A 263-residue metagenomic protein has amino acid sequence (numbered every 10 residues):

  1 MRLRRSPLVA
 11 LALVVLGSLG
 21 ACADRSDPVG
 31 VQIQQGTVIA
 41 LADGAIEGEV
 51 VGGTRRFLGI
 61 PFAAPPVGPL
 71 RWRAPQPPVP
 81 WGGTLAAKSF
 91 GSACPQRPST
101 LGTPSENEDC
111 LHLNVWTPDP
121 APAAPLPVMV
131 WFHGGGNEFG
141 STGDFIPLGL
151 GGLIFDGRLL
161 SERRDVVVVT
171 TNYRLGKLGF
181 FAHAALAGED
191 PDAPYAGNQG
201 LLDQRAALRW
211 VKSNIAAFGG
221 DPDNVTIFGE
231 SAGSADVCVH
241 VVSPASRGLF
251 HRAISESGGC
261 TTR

Functional and structural regions predicted by a protein language model:
M1-V9: Bacterial N-terminal signal peptides that target proteins for export
S18-A21: C-terminal motif of bacterial Sec signal peptides marking the signal peptidase cleavage site
A23-N198: Non-catalytic accessory segments of hydrolases
C110, A193-A216: Alpha/beta-hydrolase active-site loop
G134, Q199-D203, S231-S234: Active-site loop->helix "elbow" adjoining a glycine-rich segment at hydrolase catalytic centers
F218-E230: Alpha/beta-hydrolase fold nucleophile elbow
S234-A245: Short glycine-enriched nucleophile-adjacent loop and the immediately C-terminal alpha-helix near the catalytic center
R247-G259: A conserved short beta-strand
